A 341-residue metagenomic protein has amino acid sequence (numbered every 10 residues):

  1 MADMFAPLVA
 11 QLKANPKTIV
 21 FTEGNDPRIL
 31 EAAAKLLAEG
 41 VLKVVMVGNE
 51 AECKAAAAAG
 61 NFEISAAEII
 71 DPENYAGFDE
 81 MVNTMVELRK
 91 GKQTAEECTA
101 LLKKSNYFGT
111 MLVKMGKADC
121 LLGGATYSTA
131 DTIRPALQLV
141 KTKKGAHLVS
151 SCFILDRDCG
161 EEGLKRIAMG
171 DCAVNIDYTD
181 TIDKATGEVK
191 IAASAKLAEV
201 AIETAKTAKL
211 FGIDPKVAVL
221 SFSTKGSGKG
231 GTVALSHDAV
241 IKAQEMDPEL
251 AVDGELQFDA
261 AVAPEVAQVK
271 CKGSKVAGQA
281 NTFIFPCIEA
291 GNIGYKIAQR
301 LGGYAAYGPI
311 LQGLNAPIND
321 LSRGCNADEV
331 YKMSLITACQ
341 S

Functional and structural regions predicted by a protein language model:
M1-A277, N281-S341: Anion-binding alpha/beta catalytic cores of soluble intermediary-metabolism enzymes, centered on
